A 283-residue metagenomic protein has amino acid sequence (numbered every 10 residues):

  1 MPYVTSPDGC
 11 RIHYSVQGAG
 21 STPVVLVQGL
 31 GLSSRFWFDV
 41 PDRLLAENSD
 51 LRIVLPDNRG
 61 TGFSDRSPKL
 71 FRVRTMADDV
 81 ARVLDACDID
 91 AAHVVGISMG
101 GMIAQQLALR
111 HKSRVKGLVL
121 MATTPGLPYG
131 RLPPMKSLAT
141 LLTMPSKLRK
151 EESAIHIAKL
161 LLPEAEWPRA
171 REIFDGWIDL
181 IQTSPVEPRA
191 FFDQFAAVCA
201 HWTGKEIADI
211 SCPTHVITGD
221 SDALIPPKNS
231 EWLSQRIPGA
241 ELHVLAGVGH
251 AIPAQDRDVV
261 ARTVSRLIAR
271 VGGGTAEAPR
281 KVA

Functional and structural regions predicted by a protein language model:
S6-R66: Conserved HGGG/HGGXW glycine-rich cap/lid loop of the alpha/beta-hydrolase fold
V54-V95, R262: Active-site loop/oxyanion-hole signature of alpha/beta-hydrolase fold enzymes
G96, G100, A104: Gly/Ala-rich beta-loop-alpha elbow adjacent to hydrolase catalytic centers
L109, K116-K147: Flexible "cap/lid" loop of the alpha/beta hydrolase fold
E151-A197, G204-E206: Conserved alpha/beta-hydrolase catalytic His-Asp/Glu region
I210, V216-T218, D222: Short beta-strand/loop motif that positions the catalytic acidic residue of the alpha/beta-hydrolase fold
A223-N229: Conserved alpha/beta-hydrolase "acid-adjacent" motif
A240-A283: Catalytic active-site module of serine/aspartate enzymes centered on a nucleophile-bearing elbow/loop
